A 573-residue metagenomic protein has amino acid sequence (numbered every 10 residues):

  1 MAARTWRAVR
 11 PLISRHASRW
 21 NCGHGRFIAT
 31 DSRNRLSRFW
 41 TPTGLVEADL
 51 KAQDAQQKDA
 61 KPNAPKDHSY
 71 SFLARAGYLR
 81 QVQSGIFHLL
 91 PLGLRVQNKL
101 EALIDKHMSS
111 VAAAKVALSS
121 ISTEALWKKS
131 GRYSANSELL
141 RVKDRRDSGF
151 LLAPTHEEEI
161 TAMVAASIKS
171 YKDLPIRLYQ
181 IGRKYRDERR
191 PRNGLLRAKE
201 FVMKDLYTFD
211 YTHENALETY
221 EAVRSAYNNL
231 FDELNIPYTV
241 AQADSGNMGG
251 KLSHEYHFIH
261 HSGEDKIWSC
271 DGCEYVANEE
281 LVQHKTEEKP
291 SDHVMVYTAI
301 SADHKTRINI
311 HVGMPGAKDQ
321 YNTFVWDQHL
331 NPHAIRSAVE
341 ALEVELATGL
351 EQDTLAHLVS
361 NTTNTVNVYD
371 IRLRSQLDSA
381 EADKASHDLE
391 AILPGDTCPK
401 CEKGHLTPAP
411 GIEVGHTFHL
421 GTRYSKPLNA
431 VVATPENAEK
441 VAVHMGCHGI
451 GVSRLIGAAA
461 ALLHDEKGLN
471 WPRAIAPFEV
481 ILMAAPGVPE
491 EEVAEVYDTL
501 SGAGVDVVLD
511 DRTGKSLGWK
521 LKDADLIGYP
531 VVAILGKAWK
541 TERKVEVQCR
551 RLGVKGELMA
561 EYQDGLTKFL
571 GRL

Functional and structural regions predicted by a protein language model:
A2-L573: NTP/phosphate- and nucleic-acid-binding module
